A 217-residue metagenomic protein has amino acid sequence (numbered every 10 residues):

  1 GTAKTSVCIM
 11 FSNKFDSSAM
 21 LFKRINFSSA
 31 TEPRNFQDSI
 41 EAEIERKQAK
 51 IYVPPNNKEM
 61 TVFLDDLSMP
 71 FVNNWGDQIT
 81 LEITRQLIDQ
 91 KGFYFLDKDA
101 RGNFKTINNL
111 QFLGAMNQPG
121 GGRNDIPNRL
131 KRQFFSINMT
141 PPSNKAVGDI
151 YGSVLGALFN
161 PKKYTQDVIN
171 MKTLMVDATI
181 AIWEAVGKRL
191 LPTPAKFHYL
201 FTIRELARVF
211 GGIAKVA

Functional and structural regions predicted by a protein language model:
G1-N26, A42: Walker A/P-loop
D16-F22, N108, G121-K145: A short helix-turn-beta junction within AAA+ P-loop NTPase domains corresponding to the substrate/partner-engaging
S17-N35, F71-V72: Conserved P-loop NTPase mechanochemical-coupling segment
K23-T31, F104, M116, F135-V147 (+1 more regions): Conserved AAA+ ATPase "SRH/arginine-finger" region at the nucleotide-binding site
F27-N57: Short glycine-rich substrate-engagement loop in P-loop NTPases that contacts/grips substrate
E32-P33, K58-I88, R123-R132, N144-V147: Conserved AAA+/SF3 P-loop NTPase catalytic/coupling segment centered on the Walker-B
Q37-A49, F63-I107, N117, G152-G156: Conserved catalytic/switch belt of AAA+ P-loop NTPases
K58-M60, D66, N109-Q111, P141-A217: Conserved AAA+ ATPase small/helical "lid" subdomain
